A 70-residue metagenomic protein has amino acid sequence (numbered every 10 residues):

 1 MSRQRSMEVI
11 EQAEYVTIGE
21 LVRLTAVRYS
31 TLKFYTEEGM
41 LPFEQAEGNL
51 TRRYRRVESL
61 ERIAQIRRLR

Functional and structural regions predicted by a protein language model:
M1-R70: Basic helix-turn-helix/winged-helix DNA-binding cores and closely related short helical interaction motifs
